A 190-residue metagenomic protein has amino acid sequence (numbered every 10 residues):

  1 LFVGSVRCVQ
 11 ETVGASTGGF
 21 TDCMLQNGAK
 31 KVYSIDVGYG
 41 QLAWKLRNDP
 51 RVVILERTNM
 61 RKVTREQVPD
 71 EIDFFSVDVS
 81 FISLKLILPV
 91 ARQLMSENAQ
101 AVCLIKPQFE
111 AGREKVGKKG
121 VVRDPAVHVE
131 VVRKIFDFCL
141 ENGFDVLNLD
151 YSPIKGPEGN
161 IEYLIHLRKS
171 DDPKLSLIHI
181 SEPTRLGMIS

Functional and structural regions predicted by a protein language model:
L1-E11, I178-S190: Single conserved hydrophobic/aromatic residue that forms the stacking wall/gate of nucleotide- or nucleobase-binding
G14-S16, V37: Class I SAM-dependent methyltransferase "Motif I" SAM/SAH-binding loop
T17-G28: Conserved SAM-binding loop of SAM-dependent methyltransferases across substrates and taxa, primarily the Class I
K30-Y33: Short beta-strand element of Class I
I35, Y39-D70, F74: S-adenosyl-L-methionine
L88-A99: A short glycine-rich, Lys/Arg-flanked "PGG" loop and its adjoining helix->strand segment in the class I
P107-D124: Short, glycine-/aromatic-enriched active-site segment of Class I SAM-dependent methyltransferases
P157-L177: Core SAM-dependent methyltransferase catalytic element
